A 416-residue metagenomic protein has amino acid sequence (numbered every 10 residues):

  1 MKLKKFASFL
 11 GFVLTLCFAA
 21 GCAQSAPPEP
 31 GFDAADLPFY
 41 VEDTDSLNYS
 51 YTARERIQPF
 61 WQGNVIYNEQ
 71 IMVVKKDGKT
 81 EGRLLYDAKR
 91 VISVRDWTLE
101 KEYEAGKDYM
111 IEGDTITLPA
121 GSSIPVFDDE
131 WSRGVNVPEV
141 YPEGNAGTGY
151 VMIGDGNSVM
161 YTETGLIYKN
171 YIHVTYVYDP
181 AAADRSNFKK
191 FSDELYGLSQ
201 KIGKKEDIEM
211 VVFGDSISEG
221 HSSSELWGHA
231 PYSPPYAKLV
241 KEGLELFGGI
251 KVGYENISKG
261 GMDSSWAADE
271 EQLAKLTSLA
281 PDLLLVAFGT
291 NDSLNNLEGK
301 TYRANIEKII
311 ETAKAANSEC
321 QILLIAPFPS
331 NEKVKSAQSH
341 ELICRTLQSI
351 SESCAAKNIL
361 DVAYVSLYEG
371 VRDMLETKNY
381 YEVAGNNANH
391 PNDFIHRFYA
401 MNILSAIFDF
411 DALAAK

Functional and structural regions predicted by a protein language model:
M1-L10: Bacterial N-terminal signal peptides that target proteins for export
G11-A19: Bacterial N-terminal signal peptides
A19-G31: Sec-dependent signal peptide cleavage junction
P30-N187: Extended beta-strand solenoid/passenger and fiber regions
Y178-N256, E271-A280: Serine-esterase "nucleophile elbow" of acetyl-processing enzymes
V211-F213, E219-L226, Y254, K259-R303 (+1 more regions): Oxyanion-hole/transition-state-stabilizing segment in secreted/luminal serine hydrolases and related acyltransferases
A316-Q321: A short helix->loop->beta-strand "cap" motif at the edges of active sites that frequently abuts
P327-K416: Catalytic His-Asp segment of secreted/periplasmic serine-dependent ester chemistry enzymes
